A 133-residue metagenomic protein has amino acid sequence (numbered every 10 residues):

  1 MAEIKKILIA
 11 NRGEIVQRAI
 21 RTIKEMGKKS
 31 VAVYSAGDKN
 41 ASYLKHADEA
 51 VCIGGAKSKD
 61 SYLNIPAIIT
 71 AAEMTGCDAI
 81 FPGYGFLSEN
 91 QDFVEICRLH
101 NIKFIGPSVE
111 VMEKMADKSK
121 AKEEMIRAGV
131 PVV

Functional and structural regions predicted by a protein language model:
M1-V133: N-terminal beta-alpha lobe that positions the nucleotide/phosphoryl donor in ATP/NTP-coupled carboxylate activation
